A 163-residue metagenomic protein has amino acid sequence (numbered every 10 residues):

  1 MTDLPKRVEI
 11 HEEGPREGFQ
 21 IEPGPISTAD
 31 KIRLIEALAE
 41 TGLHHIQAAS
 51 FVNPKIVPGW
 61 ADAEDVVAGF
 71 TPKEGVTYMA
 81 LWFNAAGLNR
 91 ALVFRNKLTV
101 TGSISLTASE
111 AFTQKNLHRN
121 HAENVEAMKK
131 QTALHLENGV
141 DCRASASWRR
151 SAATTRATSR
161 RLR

Functional and structural regions predicted by a protein language model:
D3-I46, G59-W60, P72-K73: Conserved N-terminal beta1-alpha1 strand-loop-helix module at the mouth
H11-E12, T99-S109, A144-S147: Non-cysteine beta-strand/loop elements that form the S-adenosyl-L-methionine
E13-I32, T77-A85, T113-H121, R150-L162: Active-site mouth loops of central-metabolism enzymes
G18, L38, A91, G102 (+1 more regions): Conserved, mostly hydrophobic/aromatic
G42, F94-G102: Glycine-enriched alpha-helix->loop->beta-strand junction motifs that scaffold or abut catalytic
H44-G69, I104-R119, R149-R156: Glycine-rich, proline-tolerant flexible connector loops at the mouths of alpha/beta enzymes
I56-A80, E123-D141: Alpha-helix-loop-beta-strand connector modules within alpha/beta enzyme cores
F83-N96: Catalytic cores of alpha/beta
